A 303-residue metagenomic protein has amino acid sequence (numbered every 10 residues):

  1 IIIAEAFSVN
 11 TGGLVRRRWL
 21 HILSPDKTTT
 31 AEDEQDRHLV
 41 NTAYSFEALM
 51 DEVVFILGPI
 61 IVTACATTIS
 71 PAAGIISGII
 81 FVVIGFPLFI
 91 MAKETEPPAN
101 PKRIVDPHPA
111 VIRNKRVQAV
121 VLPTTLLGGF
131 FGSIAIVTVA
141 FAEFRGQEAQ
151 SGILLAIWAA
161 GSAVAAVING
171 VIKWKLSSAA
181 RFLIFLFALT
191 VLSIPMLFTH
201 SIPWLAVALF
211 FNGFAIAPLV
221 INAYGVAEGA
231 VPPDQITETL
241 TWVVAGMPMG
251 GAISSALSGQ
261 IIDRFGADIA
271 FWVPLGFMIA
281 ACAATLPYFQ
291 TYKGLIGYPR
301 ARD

Functional and structural regions predicted by a protein language model:
I1-T11, T125, L205-P218: Hydrophobic core of transmembrane alpha-helices in multi-pass small-molecule transporters, especially MFS/SLC-type
I3-D51: Cytoplasmic helix-loop-helix junction between adjacent transmembrane helices in 12-TM secondary transporters
N10-K27, T138, P218-V231: Intracellular juxtamembrane helix-capping segments at the cytosolic ends of symmetry-related transmembrane helices
A66, V164-S178, I262: Helix-to-loop junctions at the C-terminal end of transmembrane segments in multipass secondary transporters
T67-I80, Q260-I279: A membrane-interface helix-boundary motif in multi-pass transporters
I76-I80, A180-I194, W272-L275: Structural signature of the two symmetry-related core transmembrane helices
P107, V111-A156: Helix-loop boundary and gating motifs at the non-cytosolic
D234-F265: A late C-terminal transmembrane helix in Major Facilitator Superfamily
